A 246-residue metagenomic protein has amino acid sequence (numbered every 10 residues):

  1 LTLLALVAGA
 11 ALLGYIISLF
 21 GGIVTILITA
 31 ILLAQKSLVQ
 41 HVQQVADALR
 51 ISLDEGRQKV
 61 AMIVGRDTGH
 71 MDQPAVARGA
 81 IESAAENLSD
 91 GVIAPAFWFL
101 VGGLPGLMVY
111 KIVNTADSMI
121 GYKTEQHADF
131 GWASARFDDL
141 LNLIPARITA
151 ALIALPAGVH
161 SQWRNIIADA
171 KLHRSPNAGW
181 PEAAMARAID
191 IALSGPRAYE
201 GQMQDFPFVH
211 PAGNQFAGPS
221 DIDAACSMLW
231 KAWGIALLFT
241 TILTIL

Functional and structural regions predicted by a protein language model:
L1-M108, G121-L246: Hydrophobic alpha-helical transmembrane segments
I112, A116, I120: Active-site His/Glu-centered metal-binding helix of metallohydrolases
